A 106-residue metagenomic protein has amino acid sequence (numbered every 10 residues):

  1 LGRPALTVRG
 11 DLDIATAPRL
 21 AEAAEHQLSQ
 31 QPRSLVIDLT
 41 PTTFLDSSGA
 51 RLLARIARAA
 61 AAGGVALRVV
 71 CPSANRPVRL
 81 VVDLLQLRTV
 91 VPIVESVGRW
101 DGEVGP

Functional and structural regions predicted by a protein language model:
L1-F44, S48, L52-P106: STAS-like cytosolic regulatory interaction modules
